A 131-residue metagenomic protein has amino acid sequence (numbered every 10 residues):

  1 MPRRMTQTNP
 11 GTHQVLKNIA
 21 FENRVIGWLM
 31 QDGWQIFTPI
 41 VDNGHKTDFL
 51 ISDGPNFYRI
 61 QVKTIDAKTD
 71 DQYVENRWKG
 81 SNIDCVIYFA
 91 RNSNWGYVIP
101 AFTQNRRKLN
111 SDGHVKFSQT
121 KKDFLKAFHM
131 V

Functional and structural regions predicted by a protein language model:
M1-T38: Acidic-basic catalytic patches of nuclease active cores, encompassing PD-(D/E)XK and other metal-cofactor nuclease
M1-T8, H13, Q104-V131: Charged phosphate-binding loop/patch that engages nucleotide di/tri-phosphates or the phosphate backbone of nucleic
H13, N23-R24, G54, K68 (+1 more regions): Hydrophobic, well-ordered secondary-structure scaffolds
L29, F49-I51, N56-D66: Conserved catalytic cores of phosphodiester-cleaving nucleases, focusing on short active-site segments
D32, K63-Q104: Catalytic cores of nucleic-acid endonucleases
T38-I40, E75: Residues embedded in well-ordered secondary-structure elements
V41-D42, G54, I65, R91: Short polar/acidic secondary-structure junctions
N43-D48: Beta-rich nucleic-acid/ligand-interaction surfaces
